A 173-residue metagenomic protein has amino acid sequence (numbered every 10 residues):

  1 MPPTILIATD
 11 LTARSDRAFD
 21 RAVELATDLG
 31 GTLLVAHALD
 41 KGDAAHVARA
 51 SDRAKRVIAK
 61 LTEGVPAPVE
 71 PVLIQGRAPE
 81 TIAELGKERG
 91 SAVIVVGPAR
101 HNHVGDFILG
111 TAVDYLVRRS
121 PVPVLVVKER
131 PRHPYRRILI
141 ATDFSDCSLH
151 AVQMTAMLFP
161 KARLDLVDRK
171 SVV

Functional and structural regions predicted by a protein language model:
M1, R14, R21, D40-A44 (+3 more regions): Structural beta-alpha unit
M1-A48, P134-V173: Small/aliphatic-rich secondary-structure junction motif
A22, I58, I82, L116 (+1 more regions): Aromatic/hydrophobic pocket-lining residues that form π-stacking "cages" and hydrophobic walls in ligand
E24-T27, E63, K87-E88, R118 (+1 more regions): Solvent-exposed polar/charged
V35, E70-L73, V126, L166: A structural preference for short, hydrophobic beta-strand core positions in alpha/beta folds
V95-P98, P123-E129: Short beta-strand elements of ligand-binding domains
V96-Y115, P134-R137: Glycine-rich, Arg-bearing micro-motifs that act as flexible, cationic patches
